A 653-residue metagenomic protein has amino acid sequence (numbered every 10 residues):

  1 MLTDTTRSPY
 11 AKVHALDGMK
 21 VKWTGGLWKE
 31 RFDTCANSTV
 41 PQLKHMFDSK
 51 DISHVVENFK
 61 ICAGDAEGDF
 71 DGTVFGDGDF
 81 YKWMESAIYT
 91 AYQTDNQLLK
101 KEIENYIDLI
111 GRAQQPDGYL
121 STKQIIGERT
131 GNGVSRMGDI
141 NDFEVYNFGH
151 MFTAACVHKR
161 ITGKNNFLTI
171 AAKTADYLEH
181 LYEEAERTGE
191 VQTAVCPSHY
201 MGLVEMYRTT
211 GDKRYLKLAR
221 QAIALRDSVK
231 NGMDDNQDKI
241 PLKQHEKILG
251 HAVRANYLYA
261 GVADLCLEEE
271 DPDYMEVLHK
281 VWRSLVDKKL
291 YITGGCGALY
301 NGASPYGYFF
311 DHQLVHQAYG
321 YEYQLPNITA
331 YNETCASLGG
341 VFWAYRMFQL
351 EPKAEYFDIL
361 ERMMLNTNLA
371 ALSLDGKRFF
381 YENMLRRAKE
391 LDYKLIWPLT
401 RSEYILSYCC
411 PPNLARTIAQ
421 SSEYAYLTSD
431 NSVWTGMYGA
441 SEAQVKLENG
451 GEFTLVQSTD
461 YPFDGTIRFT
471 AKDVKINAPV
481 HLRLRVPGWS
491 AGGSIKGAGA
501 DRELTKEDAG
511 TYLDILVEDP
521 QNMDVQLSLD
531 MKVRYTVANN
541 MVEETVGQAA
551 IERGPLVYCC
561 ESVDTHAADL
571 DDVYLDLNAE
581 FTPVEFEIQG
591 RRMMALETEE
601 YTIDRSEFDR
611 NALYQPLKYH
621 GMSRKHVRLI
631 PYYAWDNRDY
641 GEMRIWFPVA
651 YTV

Functional and structural regions predicted by a protein language model:
M1-V653: Glycan-recognition and catalytic cores of secretory/periplasmic carbohydrate-active enzymes
